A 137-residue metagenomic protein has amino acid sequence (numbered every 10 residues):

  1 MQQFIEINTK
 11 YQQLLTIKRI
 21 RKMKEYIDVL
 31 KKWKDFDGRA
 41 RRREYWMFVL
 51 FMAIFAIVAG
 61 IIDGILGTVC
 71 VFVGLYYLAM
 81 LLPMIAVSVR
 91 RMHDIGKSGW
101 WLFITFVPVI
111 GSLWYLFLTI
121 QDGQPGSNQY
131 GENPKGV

Functional and structural regions predicted by a protein language model:
Q2-F51, M84-W100, F117-V137: Membrane-interface extramembranous regions at the lipid-water interface
M23-K24, L66-A86, G99-Q121: Selective recognition of hydrophobic, aromatic-rich stretches within alpha-helical transmembrane segments of polytopic
F48, M52-A56, G60: Hydrophobic alpha-helical transmembrane segments in multi-pass membrane proteins
I61-I65: Juxtamembrane "helix-exit" motif on the non-cytosolic side of transmembrane helices
